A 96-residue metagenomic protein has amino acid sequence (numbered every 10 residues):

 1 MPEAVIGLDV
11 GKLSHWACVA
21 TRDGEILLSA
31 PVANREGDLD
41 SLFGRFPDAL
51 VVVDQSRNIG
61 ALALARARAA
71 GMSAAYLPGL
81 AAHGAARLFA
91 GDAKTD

Functional and structural regions predicted by a protein language model:
M1-D96: Phosphate- and other anionic-substrate recognition elements at nucleic-acid/protein interfaces
